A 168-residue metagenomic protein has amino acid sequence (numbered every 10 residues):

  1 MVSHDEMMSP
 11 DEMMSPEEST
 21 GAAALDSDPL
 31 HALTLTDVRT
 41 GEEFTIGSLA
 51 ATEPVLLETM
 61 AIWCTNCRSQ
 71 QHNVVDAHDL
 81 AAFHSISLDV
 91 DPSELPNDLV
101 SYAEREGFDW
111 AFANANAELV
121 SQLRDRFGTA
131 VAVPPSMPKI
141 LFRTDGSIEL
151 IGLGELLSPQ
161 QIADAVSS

Functional and structural regions predicted by a protein language model:
M8, M14-G47: N-terminal "domain-start" segment that seeds a small globular fold
P29, E53-P54, V133-S136: Short, small/polar residue-rich loop motifs at catalytic or cofactor-binding pockets
F44-R68: Short active-site neighborhood of thiol/selenol oxidoreductases, capturing the structured segment around
A50, L80, R105, A132-P134: Extracellular/periplasmic catalytic domains that process cell-envelope and extracellular macromolecules
L57, A61-W63, I86-P92, D109 (+1 more regions): Second-shell loop/turn segments in exported
R68-G107, E118-D125: Structural microenvironment flanking redox-active thiols in thiol-disulfide oxidoreductases
A111-N116: Short acidic-hydrophobic, aromatic-tinged amphipathic segments that line or gate anion-handling sites
A117-S167: Thiol/disulfide oxidoreductase modules built on the thioredoxin-like
